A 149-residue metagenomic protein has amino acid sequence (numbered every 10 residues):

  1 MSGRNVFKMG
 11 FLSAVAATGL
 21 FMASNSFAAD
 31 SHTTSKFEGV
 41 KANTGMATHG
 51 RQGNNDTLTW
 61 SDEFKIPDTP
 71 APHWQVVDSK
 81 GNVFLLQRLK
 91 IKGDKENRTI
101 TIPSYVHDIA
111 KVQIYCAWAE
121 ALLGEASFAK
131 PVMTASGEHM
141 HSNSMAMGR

Functional and structural regions predicted by a protein language model:
S2-A14: Bacterial N-terminal signal peptides that target proteins for export
A23-N25: N-terminal signal peptide c-region/cleavage motif recognized by signal peptidases
F27-G53, L86, P131-G148: Transition segment at domain starts
L58-F64: Short amphipathic, basic-aromatic surface patches that mediate peripheral association with negatively charged
H73-V77: Beta-strand signatures of extracellular beta-sandwich domains
D78-N82, W118, V132: Solvent-exposed strand-loop boundary residues in beta-sheet-rich modules
K80-H107: An anionic, turn-rich surface loop/hairpin at beta-sheet edges that serves as a generic interaction/coordination patch
I102-S127: Short, exposed beta-strand-loop hairpins at the edges of beta-sheets in extracellular/periplasmic proteins
